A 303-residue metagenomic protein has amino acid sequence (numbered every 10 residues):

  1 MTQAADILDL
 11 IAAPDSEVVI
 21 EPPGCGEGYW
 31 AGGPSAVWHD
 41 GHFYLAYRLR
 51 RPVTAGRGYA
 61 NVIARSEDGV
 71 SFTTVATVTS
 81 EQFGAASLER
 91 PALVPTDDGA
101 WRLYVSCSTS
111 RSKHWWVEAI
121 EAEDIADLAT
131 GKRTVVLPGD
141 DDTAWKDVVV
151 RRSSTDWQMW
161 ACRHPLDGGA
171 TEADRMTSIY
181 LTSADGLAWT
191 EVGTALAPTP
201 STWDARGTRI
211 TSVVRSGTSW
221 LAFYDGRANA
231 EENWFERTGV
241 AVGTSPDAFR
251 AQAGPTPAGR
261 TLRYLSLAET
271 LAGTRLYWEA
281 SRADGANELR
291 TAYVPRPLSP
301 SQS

Functional and structural regions predicted by a protein language model:
M1-A86, V94-D147, R151-R206, V214-R260 (+1 more regions): Beta-rich carbohydrate-recognition and catalytic domains
R90: Peripheral membrane lipid-binding modules
R263: Eukaryotic intrinsically disordered and solvent-exposed regulatory patches
S266: Conserved active-site neighborhood of enzyme catalytic/cofactor-binding cores
